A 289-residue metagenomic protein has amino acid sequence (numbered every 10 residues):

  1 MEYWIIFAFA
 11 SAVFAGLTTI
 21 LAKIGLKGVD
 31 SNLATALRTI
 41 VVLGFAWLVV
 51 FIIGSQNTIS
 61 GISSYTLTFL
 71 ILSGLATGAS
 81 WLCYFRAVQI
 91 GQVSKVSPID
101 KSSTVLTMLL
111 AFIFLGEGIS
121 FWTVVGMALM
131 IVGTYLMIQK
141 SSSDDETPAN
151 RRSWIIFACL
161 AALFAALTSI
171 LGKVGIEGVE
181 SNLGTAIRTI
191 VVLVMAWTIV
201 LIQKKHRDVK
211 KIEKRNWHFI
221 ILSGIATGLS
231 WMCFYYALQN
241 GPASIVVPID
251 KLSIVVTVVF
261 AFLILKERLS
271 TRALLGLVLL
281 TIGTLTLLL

Functional and structural regions predicted by a protein language model:
M1-F9, V105-L163, S270-L289: Juxtamembrane helix-loop boundary signature in multi-pass membrane transporters
M1-V13, A22-L70, W81-G91, Q139-F157 (+3 more regions): Membrane-interface interhelical linkers
E2-A15, S60-T77, G116-V132, N182-V194 (+1 more regions): Structural signature of hydrophobic alpha-helical transmembrane segments
A12, G16, I20, W47 (+12 more regions): Hydrophobic/small/kink-forming positions within alpha-helical transmembrane segments of polytopic membrane proteins
G25, A34, A87, I113-L115 (+5 more regions): Hydrophobic/aromatic residues within transmembrane alpha-helices of multi-pass small-molecule transporters
D30-S31, Q92, L115, I119 (+3 more regions): A helix-boundary/kink motif common to multi-pass secondary transporters, especially Major Facilitator Superfamily
I40-F45, I99-I113, V191-M195, I249-L263 (+1 more regions): Alpha-helical transmembrane segments of compact multi-pass small-molecule transporters, enriched in specific families
A46-N57, T107-W122, L163-E177, A226-N240 (+1 more regions): Hydrophobic alpha-helical transmembrane segments in multi-pass integral membrane proteins
